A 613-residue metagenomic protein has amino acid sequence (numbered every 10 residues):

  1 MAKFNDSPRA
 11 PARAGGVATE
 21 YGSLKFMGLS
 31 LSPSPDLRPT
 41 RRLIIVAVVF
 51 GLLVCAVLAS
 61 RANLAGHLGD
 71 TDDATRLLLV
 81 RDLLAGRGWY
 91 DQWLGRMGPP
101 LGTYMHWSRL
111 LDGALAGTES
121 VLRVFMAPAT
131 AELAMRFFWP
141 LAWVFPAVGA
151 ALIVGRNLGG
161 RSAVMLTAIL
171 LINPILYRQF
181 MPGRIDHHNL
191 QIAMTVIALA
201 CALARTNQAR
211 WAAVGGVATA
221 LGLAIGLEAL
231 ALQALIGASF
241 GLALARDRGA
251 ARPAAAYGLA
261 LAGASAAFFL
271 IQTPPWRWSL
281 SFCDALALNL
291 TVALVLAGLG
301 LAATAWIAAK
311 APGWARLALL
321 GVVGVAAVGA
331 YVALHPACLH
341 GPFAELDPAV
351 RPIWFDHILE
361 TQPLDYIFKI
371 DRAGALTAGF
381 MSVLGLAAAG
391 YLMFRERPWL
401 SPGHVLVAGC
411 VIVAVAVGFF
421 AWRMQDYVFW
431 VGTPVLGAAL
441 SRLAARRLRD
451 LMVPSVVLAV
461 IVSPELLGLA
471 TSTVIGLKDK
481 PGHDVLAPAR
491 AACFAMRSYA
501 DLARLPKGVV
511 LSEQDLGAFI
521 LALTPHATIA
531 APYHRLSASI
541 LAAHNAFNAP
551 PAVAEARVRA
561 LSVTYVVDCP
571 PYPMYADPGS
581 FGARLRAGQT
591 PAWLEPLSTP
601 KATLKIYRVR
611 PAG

Functional and structural regions predicted by a protein language model:
K3-D6, A18-R61, V164, W306-G324: Start-transfer (signal-anchor) and selected internal transmembrane alpha helices of multi-pass inner/ER membrane
G22, F145, A459-G613: Extracytoplasmic
F50-L53, F138-I153, R161-A245, Y257-W276 (+1 more regions): Membrane-embedded helix bundles of polyisoprenyl
L58-N157, S162-I169, N173-V196, G222: Active-site lumenal/periplasmic loops and adjacent helix-entry segments of GT-C-fold, multi-pass membrane
R123-P128, Q272-A285, E345-T377: Juxtamembrane membrane-water interface segments that cap and precede transmembrane helices
R248-A256, A311-L320, V383-G409: Membrane-interface helix-loop-helix junctions at transmembrane boundaries of multi-pass membrane enzymes, predominantly
L320-V325, A438-V474: Signature aromatic-anchored transmembrane alpha helix within multi-pass, membrane-resident enzymes that catalyze glycan
V383-L384, G418-R449, V456: Hydrophobic/aromatic-rich transmembrane helices and adjacent perimembrane loops
